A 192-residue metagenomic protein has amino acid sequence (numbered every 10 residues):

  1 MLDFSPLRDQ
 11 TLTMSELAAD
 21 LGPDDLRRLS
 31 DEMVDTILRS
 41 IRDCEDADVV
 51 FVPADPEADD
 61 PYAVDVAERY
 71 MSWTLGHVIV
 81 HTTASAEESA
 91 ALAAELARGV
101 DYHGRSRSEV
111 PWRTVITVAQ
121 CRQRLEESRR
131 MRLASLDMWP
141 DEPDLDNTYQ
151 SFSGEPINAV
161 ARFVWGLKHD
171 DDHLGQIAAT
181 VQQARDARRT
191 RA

Functional and structural regions predicted by a protein language model:
M1-G76, V80-A192: Aromatic-glycine hotspot motif
